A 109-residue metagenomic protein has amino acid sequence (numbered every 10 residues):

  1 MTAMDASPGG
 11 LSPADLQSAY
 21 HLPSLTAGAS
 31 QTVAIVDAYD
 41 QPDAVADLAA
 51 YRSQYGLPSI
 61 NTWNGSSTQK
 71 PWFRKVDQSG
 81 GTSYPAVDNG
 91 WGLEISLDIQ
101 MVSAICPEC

Functional and structural regions predicted by a protein language model:
M1-C109: Substrate-binding/charge-relay-adjacent region of secreted/lumenal peptidase catalytic domains
